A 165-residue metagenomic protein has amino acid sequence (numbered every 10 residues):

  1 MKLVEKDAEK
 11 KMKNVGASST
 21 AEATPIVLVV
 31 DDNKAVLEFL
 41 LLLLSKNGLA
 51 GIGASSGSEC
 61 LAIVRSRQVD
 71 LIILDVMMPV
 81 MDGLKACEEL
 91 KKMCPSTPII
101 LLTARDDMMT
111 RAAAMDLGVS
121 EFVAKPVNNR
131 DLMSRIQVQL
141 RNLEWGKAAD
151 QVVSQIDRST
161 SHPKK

Functional and structural regions predicted by a protein language model:
M1-I26, L140-K165: Non-catalytic signal-transmission and effector/linker regions of two-component phosphorelay proteins
E38-K46: Charged docking surfaces used in two-component/phosphorelay signaling
S55-E59, D82-A86: Acidic catalytic/metal-coordinating carboxylates
R67-I73: Active-site beta3 strand of CheY-like receiver
M78: Receiver (REC) domain active-site loop signature in two-component systems and cognate sites in sensor histidine kinases
K85, D106-E121: Alpha4 helix (beta4-alpha4-beta5 surface) of REC/receiver domains from two-component response regulators
M109, V127-I136, E144: C-terminal output helix
